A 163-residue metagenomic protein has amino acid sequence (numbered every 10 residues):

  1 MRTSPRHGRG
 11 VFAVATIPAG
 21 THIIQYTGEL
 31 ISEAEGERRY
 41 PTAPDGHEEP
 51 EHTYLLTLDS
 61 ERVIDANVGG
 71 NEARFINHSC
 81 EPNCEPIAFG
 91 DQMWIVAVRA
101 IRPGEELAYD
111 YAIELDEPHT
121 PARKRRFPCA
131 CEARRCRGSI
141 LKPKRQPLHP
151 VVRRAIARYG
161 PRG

Functional and structural regions predicted by a protein language model:
M1-I87: Catalytic cores of histone-lysine modification enzymes
S79-G163: C-terminal SET catalytic tail plus cysteine-rich post-SET Zn-binding segment of SAM-dependent SET-domain
